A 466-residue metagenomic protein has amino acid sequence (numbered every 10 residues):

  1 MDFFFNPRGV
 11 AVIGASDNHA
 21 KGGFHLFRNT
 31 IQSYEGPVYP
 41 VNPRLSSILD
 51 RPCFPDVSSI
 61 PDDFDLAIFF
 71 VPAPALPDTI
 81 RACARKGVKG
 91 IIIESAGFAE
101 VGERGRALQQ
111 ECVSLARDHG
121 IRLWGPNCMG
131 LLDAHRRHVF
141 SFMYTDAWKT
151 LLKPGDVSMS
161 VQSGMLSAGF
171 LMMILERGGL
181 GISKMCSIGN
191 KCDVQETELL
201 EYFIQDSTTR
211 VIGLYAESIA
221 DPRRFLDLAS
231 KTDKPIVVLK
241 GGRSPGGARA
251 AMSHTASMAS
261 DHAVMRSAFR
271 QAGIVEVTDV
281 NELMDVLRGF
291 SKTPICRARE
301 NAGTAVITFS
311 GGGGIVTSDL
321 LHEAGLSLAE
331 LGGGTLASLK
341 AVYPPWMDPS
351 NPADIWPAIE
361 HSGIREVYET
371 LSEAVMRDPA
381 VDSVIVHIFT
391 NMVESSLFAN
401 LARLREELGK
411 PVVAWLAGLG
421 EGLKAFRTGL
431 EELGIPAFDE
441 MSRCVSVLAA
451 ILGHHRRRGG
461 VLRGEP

Functional and structural regions predicted by a protein language model:
M1-P466: Catalytic-core regions of core metabolic enzymes, especially those transforming organic acids/acyl-group intermediates
